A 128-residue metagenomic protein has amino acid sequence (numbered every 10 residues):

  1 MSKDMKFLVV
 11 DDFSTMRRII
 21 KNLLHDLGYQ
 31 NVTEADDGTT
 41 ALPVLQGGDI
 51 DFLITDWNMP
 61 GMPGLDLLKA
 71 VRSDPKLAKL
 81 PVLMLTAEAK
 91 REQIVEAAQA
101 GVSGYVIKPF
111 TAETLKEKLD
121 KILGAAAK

Functional and structural regions predicted by a protein language model:
S14-T33: Two-component/phosphorelay signaling modules centered on CheY-like receiver
K21, D66, A89-G104: Alpha4 helix (beta4-alpha4-beta5 surface) of REC/receiver domains from two-component response regulators
V32, L53, Y105-V106: Two-component signal transduction core modules
E34-F52: Acidic, metal-coordinating helix/loop segments flanking the phosphotransfer/catalytic sites of two-component signaling
D37-T40, P63-K69: Acidic catalytic/metal-coordinating carboxylates
D56, T86: Active-site residues of response regulator receiver
M59: Receiver (REC) domain active-site loop signature in two-component systems and cognate sites in sensor histidine kinases
F110-L119: C-terminal output helix
